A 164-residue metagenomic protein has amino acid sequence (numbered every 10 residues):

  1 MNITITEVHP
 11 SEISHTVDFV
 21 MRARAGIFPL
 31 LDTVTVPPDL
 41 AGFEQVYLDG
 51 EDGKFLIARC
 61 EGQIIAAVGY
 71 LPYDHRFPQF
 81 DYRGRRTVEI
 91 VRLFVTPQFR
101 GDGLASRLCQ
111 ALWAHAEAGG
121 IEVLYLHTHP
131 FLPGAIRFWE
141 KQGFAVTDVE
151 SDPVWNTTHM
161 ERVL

Functional and structural regions predicted by a protein language model:
N2-I5: Extreme N-terminal starter segment of soluble prokaryotic enzymes
E7-V91, T96-P97, C109-A111, H115 (+2 more regions): Acetyl-CoA-dependent GNAT
S14, D102, P133: Loop/helix-junction capping segments adjacent to catalytic residues or to phosphate/diphosphate-binding pockets
R22-G26, G84-V88, E122-L164: C-terminal "cap" of GNAT-fold acetyltransferases
T96-Q98, D102, P130: Active-site acidic-Proline motif in GNAT/NAT acetyltransferases
R100, E117, E140: Short polybasic/polar patches that bind polyanions
D102, S106, Q110: Residues forming the Rossmann-fold NAD(P)(H) cofactor-binding site
C109, A116-H127: Conserved GNAT acetyl-CoA-binding A-motif
